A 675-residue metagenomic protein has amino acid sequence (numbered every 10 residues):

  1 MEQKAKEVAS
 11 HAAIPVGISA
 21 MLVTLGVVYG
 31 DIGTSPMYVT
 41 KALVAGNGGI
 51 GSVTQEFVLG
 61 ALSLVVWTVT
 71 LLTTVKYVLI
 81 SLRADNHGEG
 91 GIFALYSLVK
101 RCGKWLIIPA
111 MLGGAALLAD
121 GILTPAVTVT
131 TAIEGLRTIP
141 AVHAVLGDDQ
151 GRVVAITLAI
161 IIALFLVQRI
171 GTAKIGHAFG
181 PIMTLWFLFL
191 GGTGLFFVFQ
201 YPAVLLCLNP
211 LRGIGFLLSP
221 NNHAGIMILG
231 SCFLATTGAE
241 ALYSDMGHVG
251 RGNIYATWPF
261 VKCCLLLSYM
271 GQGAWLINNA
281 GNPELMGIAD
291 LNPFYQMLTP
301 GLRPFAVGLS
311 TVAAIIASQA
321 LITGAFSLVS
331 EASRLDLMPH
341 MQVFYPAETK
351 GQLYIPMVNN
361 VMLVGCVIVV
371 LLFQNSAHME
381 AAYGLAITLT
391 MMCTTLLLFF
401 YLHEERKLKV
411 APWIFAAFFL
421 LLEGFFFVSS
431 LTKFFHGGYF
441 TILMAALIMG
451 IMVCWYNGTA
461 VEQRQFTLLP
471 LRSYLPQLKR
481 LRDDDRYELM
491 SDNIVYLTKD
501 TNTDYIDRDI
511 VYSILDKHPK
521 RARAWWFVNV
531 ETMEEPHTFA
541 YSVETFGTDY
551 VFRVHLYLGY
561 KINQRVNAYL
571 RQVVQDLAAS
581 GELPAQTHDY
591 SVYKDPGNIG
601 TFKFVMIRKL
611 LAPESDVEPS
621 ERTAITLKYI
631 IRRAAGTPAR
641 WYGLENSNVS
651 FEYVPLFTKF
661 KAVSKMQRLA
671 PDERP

Functional and structural regions predicted by a protein language model:
E2-P675: The structured alpha-helical core of multi-pass membrane proteins
